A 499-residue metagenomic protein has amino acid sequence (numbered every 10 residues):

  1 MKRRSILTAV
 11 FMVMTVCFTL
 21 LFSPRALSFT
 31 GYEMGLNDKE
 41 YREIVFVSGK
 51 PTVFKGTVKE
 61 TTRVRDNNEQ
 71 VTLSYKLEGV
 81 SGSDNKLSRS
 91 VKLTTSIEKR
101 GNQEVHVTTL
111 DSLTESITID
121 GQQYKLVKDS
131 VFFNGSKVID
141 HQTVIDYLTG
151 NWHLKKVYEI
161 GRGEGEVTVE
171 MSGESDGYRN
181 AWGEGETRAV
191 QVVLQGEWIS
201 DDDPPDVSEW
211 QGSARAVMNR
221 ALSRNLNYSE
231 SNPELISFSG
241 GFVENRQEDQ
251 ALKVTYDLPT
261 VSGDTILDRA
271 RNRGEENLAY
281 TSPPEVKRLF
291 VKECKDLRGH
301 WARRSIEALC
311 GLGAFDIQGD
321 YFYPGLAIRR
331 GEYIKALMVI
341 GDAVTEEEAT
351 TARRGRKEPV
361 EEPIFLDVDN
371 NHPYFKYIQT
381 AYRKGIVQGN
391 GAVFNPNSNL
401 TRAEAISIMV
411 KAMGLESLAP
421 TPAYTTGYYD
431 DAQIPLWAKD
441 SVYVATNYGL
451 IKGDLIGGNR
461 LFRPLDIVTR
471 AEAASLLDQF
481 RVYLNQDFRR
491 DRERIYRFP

Functional and structural regions predicted by a protein language model:
M1-F11: Bacterial N-terminal signal peptides that target proteins for export
V10-L20: Bacterial N-terminal signal peptides
F22-G56, T62, E69-S83, V261-W301 (+6 more regions): Feature responds to low-complexity, polar/acidic, surface-exposed segments characteristic of secreted/exported proteins
R25-K137, H141-W152: Long, solvent-exposed N-terminal ectodomains/accessory regions that are displayed to the extracellular/lumenal milieu
E115-K295: Extended, non-transmembrane interaction/recognition domains
E307-G311, A336-A343, T380-R383, I408-L418 (+2 more regions): Glycine-rich, acidic and aromatic/proline-enriched surface loops and short helix-turn segments that act as binding
